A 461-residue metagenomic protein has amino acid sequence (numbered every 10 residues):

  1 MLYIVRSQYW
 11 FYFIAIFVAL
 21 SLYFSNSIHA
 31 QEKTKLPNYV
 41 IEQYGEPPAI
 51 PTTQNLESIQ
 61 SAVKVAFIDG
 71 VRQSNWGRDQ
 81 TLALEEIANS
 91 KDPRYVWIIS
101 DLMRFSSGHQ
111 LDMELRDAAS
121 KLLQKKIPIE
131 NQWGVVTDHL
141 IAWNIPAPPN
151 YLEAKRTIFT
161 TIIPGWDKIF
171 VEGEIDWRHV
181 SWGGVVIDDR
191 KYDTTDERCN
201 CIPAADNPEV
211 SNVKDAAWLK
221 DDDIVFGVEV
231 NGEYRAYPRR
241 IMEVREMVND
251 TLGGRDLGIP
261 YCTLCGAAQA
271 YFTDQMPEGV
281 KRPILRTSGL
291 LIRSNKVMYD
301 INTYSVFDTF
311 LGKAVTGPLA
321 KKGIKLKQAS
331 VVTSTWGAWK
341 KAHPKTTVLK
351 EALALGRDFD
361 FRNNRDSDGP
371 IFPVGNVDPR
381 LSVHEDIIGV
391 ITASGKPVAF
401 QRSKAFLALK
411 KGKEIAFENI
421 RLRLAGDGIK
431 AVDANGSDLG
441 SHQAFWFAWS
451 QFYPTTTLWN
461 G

Functional and structural regions predicted by a protein language model:
M1-Q8: N-terminal secretory signal peptides that target proteins for export/translocation
I4, S25-S27: A composition/secondary-structure signal for short, hydrophobic, low-basic-content segments with alpha-helix propensity
Y12-Y23: Bacterial N-terminal signal peptides
I28-E32: Boundary at the C-terminal end of the N-terminal hydrophobic targeting segment
T34-S74, R78-T81, V96-G461: Mid-to-C-terminal functional-domain signal that highlights helix-capping/loop sites within ligand-binding modules
L82-E86: Alpha-helical segment of the N-proximal tetratricopeptide repeat
